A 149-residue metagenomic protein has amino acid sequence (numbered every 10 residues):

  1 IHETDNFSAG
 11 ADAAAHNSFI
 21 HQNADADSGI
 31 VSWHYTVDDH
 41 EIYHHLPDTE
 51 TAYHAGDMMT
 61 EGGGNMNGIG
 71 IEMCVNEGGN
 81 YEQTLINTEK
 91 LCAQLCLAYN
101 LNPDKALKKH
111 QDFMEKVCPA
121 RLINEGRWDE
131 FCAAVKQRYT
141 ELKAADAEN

Functional and structural regions predicted by a protein language model:
I1-L101: Active-site-adjacent loop/helix surface patches within enzyme catalytic domains that shape the substrate-binding cleft
N76-N149: Basic/polar, cationic surfaces and motifs that engage anionic cell-wall and phosphate/carboxylate ligands
